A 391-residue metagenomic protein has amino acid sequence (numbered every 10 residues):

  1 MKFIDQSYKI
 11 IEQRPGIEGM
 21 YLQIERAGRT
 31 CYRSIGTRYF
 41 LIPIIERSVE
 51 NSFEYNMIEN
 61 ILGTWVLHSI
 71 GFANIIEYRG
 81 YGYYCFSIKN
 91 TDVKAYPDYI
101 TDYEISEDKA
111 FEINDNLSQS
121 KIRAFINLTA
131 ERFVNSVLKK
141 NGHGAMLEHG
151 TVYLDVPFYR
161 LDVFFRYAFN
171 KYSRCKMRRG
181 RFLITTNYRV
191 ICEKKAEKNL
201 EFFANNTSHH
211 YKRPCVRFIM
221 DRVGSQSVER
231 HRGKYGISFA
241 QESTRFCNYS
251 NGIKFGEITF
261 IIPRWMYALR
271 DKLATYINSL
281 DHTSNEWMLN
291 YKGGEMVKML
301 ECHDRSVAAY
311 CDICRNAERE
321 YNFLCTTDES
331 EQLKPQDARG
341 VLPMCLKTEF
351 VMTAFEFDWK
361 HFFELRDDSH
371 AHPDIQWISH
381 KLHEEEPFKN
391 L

Functional and structural regions predicted by a protein language model:
M1-L391: Family-specific signature for flavin-dependent thymidylate synthase
